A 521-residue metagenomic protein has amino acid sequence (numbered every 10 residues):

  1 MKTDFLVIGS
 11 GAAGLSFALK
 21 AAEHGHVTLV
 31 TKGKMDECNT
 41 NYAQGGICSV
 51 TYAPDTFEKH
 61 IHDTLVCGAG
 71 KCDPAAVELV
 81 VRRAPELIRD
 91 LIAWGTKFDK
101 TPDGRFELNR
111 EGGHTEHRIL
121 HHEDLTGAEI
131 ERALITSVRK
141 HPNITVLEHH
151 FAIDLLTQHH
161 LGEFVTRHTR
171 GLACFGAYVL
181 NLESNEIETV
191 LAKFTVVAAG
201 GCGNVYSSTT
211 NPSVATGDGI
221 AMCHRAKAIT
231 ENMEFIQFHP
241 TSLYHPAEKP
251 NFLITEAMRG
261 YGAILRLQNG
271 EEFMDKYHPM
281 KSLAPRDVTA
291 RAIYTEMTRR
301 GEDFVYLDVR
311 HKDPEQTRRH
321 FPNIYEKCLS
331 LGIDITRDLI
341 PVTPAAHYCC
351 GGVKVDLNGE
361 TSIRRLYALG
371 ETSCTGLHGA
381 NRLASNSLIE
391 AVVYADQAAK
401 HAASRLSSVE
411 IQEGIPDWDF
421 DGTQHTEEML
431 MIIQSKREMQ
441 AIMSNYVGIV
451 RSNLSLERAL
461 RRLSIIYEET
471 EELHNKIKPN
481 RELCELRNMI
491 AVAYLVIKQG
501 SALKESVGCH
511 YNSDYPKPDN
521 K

Functional and structural regions predicted by a protein language model:
M1-T3, A12, K20, M35-D36 (+10 more regions): Glycine- and aromatic-enriched mobile tails/lids
F5-L29: N-terminal Rossmann-like FAD-binding beta1-loop-alpha1 element of flavoenzymes
G33-L65, A69, Q237, E248 (+1 more regions): Conserved N-terminal glycine-rich FAD pyrophosphate-binding loop of Rossmann-like flavoproteins
M35, M222, A228-I340, V392 (+1 more regions): An anion/pyrophosphate-binding glycine-rich loop and adjacent beta-alpha core in soluble alpha-beta enzymes
C67-E107: Rossmann-like flavin
C72-P85, R118-T136, L147, T209-G217 (+3 more regions): Short beta-strand to alpha-helix junction loop
A93-E186, L191, A198, S242-H245 (+1 more regions): Conserved redox-cofactor binding core of oxidoreductases
D154-T166, G171, F175-S184, I333-L377: FAD-site-proximal beta/loop scaffold in flavoenzymes
